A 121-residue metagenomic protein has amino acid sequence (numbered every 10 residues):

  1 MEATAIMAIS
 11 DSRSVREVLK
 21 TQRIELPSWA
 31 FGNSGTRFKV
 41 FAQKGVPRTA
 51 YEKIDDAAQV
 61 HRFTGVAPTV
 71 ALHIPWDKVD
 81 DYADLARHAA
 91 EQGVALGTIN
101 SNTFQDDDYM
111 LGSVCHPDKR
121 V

Functional and structural regions predicted by a protein language model:
M1-R120: N-terminal pre-domain/capping segments
